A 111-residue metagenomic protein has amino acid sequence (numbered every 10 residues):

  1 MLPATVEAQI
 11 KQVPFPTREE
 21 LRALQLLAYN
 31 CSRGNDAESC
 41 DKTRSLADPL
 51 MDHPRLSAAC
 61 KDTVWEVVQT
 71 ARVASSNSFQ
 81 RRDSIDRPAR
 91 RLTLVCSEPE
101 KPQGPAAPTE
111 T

Functional and structural regions predicted by a protein language model:
M1-P3: Bacterial N-terminal signal peptides
T5-V6, C60: Generic extreme N-terminus detector
V6-L46: Immediate post-signal-peptide N-terminus of mature secreted/exported proteins
E38-D41, A47-L50, Q103-P108: Extracellular/mature segments of secreted proteins
L46-L94: Mid-chain, structured segments of secreted extracytoplasmic proteins
L92-T111: Short, low-complexity, Pro/Ser/Thr/Gly-rich segments in the mature regions of secreted, periplasmic
